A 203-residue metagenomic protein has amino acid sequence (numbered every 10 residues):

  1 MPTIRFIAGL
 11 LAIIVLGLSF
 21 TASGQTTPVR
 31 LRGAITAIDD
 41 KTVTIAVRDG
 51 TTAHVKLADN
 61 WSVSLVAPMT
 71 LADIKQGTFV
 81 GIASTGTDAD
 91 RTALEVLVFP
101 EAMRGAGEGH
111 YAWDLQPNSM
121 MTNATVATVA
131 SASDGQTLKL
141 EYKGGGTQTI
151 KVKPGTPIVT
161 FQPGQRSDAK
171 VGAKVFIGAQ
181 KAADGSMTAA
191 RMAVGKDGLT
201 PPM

Functional and structural regions predicted by a protein language model:
P2, I7, I13-M203: Short, flexible, surface-exposed loop segments at domain boundaries
